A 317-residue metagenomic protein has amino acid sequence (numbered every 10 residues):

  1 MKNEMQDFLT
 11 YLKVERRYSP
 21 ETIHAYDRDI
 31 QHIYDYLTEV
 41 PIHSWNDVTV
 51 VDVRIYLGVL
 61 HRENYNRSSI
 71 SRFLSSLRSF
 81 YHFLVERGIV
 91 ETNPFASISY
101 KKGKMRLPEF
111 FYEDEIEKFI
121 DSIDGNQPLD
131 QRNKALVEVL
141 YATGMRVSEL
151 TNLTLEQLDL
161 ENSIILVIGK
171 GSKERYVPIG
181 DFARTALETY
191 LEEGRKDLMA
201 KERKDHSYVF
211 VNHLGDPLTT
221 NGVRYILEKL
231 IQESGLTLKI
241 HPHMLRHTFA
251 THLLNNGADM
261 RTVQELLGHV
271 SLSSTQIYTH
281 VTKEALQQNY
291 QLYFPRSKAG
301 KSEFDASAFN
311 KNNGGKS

Functional and structural regions predicted by a protein language model:
M1-S317: Conserved catalytic core of the tyrosine transesterase superfamily
